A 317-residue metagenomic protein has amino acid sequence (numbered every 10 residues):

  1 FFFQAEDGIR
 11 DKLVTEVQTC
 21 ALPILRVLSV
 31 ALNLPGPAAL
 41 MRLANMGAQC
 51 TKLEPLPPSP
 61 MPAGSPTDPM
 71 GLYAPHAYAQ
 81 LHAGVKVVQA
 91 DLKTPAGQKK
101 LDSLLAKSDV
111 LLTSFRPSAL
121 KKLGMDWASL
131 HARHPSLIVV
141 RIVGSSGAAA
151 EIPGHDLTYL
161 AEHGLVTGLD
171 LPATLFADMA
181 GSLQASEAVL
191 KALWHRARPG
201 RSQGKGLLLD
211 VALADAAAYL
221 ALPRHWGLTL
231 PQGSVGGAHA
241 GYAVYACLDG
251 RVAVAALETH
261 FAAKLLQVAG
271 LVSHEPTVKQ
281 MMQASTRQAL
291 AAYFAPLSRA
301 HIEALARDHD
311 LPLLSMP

Functional and structural regions predicted by a protein language model:
F1-C20: Single conserved hydrophobic/aromatic residue that forms the stacking wall/gate of nucleotide- or nucleobase-binding
K12, Y78, Q232-G237, Y242-A243 (+1 more regions): Short Gly/Pro-enriched turn/cap motifs at secondary-structure boundaries
A21-G204, T229, Y293, L297-H301: N-terminal helix-loop segment corresponding to the beta1-alpha1 unit of nucleotide/adenylate-binding folds
S29-V30, T113, D210-V211, V254-A256: Active-site-adjacent beta-strand anchor residues
P57, G144-G147, L213-A218, D249 (+1 more regions): Glycine-rich beta-alpha junction loops
G200-Y219: Polar, surface-exposed loop/tail segments that function as active-site lids or cofactor/substrate-recognition elements
A218-G233: Active-site-adjacent elements of ketosynthase-type condensing enzymes
A240-M316: Aromatic-enriched alpha-helical interface/lid elements that frame and gate functional surfaces
